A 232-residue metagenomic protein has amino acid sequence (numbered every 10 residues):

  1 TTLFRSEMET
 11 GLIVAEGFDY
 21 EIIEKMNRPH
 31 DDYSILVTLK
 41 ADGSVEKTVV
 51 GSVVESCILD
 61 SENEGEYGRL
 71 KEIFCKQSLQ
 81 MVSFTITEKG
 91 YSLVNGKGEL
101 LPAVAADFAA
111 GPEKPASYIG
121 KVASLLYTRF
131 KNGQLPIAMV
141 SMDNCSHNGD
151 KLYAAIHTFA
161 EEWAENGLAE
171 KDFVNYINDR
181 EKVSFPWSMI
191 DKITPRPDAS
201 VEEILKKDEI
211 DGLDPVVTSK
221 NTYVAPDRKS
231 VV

Functional and structural regions predicted by a protein language model:
T1: Glycine-rich beta-strand-to-loop/alpha-helix junction loops that act as flexible
F4-V232: Substrate/ligand-engaging "lid" and interaction regions
